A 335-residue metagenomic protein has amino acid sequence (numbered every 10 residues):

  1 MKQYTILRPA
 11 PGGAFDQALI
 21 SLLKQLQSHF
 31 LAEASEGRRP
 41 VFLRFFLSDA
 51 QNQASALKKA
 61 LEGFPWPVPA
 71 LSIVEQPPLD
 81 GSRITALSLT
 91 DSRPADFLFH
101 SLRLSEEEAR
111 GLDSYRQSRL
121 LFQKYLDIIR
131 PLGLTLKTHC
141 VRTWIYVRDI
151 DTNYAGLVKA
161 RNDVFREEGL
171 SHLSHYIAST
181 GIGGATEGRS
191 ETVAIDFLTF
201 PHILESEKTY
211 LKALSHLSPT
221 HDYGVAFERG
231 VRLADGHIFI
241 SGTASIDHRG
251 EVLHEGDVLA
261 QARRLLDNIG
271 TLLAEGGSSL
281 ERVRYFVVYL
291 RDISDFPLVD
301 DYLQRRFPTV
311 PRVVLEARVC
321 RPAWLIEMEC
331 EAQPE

Functional and structural regions predicted by a protein language model:
M1-R284, Y289-E335: N-terminal presequence-like segments and the immediate start of the first folded domain
